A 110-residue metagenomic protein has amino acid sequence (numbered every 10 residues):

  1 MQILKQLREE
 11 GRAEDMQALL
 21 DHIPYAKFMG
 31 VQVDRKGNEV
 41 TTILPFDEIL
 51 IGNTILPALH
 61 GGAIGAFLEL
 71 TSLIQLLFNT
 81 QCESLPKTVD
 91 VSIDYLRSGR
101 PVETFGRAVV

Functional and structural regions predicted by a protein language model:
M1-V109: Terminal targeting signals and extreme-terminal segments of soluble enzymes
